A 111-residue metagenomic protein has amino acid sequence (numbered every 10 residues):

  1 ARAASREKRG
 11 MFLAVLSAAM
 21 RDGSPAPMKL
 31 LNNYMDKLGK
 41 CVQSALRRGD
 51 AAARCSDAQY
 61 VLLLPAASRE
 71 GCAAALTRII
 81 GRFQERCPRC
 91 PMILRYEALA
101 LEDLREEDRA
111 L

Functional and structural regions predicted by a protein language model:
A1-A26: Active-site-proximal structural segments of metal-dependent nucleotidyl cyclase/transferase enzymes
R9-F12, A58, M92: Residues at beta-strand starts and edge strands
V15, R54, A98: Short aromatic/basic micro-patch
M20-M28, V61-C72, P88-L111: Catalytic strand-loop-helix junctions within cyclic-nucleotide turnover domains
G23-L38, V42, A52, G71-C72: Conserved catalytic/dimerization core of cyclic nucleotide/dinucleotide signaling enzymes
L38-R69, E85-C90: Conserved helix-loop-beta segment at the catalytic/binding core of cyclic-nucleotide signaling proteins
A75-R82: Short amphipathic alpha-helices in soluble, non-transmembrane regions that often serve as interface/regulatory elements
